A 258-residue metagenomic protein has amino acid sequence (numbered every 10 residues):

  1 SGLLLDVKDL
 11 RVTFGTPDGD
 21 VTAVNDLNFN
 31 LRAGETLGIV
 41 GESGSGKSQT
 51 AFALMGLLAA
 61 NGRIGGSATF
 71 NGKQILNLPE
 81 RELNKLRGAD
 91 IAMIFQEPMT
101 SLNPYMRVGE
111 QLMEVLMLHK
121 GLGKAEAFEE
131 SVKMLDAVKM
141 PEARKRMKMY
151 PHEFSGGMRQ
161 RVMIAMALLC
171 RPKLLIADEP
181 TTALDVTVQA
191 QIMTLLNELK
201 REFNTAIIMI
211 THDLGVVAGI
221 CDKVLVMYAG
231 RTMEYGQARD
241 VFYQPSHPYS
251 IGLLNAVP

Functional and structural regions predicted by a protein language model:
L4, T13-D26, L57-R63, P79-E82 (+2 more regions): A short, flexible loop at the N-terminus of ABC-type nucleotide-binding domains that lies
V40-G41: The feature captures the beta-strand-to-loop junction immediately N-terminal to the Walker
G56, K173-I176, P180, L184 (+1 more regions): P-loop NTP-binding/switch modules centered on Walker-like glycine-rich loops
N61, I75-A92, E110, L118 (+1 more regions): ABC ATPase NBD coupling module
I64-Q74: Conserved ABC transporter NBD signature motif
Q74, E126-K145, L254-N255: Conserved ABC ATPase "signature" region
G88, H152, C170, G219: Conserved signature/switch motifs of ABC ATPase nucleotide-binding domains
